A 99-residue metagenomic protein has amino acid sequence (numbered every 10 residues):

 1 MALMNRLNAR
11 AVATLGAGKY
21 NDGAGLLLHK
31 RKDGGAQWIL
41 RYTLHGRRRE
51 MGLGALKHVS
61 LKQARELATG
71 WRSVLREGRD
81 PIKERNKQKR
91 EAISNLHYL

Functional and structural regions predicted by a protein language model:
M1-H97: Basic/aromatic DNA-contact patch characteristic of tyrosine site-specific recombinases
